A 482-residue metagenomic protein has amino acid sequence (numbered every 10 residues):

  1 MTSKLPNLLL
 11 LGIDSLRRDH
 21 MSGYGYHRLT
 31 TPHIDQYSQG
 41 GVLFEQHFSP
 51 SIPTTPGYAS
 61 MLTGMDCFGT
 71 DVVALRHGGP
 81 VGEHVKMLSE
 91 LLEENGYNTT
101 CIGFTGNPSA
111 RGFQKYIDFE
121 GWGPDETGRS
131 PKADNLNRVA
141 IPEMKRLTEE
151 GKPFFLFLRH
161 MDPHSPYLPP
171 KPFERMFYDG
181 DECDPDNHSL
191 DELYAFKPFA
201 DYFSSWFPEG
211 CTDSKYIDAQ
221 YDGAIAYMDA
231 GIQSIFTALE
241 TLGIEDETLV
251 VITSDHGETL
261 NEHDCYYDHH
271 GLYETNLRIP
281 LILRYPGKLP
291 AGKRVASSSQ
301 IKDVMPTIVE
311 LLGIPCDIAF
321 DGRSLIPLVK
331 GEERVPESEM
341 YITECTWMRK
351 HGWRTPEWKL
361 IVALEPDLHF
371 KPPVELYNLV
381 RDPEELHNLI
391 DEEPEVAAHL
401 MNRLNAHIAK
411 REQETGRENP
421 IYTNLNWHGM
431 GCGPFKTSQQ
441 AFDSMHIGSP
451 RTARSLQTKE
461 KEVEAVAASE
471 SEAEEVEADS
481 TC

Functional and structural regions predicted by a protein language model:
M1-C482: Catalytic domains that recognize anionic headgroups
